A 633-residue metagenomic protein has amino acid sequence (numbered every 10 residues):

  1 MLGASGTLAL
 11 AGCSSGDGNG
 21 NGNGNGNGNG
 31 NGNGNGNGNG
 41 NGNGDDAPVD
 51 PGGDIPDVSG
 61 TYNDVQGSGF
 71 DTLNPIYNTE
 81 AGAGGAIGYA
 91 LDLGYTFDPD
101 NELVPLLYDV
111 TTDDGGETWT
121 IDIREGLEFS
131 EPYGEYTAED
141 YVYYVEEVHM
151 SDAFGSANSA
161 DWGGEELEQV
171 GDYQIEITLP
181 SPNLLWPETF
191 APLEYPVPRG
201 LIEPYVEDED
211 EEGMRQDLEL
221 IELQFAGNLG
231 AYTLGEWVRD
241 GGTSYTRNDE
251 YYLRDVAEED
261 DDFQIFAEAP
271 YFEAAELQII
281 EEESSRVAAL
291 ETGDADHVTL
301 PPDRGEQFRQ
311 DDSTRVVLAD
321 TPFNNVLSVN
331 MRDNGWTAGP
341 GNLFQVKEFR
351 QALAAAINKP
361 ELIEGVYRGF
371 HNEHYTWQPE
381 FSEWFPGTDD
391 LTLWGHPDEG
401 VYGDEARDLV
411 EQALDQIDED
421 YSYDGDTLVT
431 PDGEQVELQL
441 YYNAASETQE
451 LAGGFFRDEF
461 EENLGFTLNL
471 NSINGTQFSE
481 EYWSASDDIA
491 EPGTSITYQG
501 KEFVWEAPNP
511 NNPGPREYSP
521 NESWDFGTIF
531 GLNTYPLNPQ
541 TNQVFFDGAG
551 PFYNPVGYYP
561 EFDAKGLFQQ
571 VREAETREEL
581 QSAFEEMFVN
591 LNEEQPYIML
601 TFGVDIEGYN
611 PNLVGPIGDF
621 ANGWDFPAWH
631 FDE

Functional and structural regions predicted by a protein language model:
M1-S14: N-terminal export signals
A11-G24: C-terminal region of N-terminal signal peptides and the immediate post-cleavage residues of exported proteins
G24-D54, T96-P99, T118-T120, R124-F154 (+3 more regions): Extracytoplasmic/periplasmic ligand-capture domains
D64-G115, E146: N-terminal lobe/hinge region of extracytoplasmic solute-binding protein
N158-D210, A231, E236-V238: Surface-exposed binding/hinge segments that line and control ligand-binding clefts or catalytic entry sites
V206, V366-T392, P596, D605-N612: Mature extracytoplasmic/periplasmic domains
L464, D547, E607-E633: Long beta-strand-rich cores associated with HINT superfamily self-processing modules
L600: Active-site-proximal polar cores
